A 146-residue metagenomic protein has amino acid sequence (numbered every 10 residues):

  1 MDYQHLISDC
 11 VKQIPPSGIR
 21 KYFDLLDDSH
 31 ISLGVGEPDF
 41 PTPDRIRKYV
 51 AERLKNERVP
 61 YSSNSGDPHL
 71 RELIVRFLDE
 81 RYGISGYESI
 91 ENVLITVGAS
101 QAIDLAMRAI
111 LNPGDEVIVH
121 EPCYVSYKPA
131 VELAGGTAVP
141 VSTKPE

Functional and structural regions predicted by a protein language model:
M1-H5: Basic/polar N-terminal segments that are highly enriched at the extreme N-terminus, encompassing both cleavable
L6-C10, G114-D115: Short, contiguous strand/loop micro-motifs
S8-G98, L105: N-terminal small-domain helix-loop-helix segment of the aminotransferase-like
A109-E146: PLP-dependent aminotransferase-like
